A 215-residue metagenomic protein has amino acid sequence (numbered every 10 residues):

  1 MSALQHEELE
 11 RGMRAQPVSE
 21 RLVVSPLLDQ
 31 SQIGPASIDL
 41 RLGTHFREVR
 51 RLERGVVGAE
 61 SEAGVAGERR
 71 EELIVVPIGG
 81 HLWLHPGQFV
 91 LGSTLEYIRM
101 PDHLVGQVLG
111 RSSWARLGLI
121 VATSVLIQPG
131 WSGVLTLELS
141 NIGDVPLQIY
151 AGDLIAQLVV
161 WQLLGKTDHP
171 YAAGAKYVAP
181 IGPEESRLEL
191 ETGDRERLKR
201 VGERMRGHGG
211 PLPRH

Functional and structural regions predicted by a protein language model:
M1-H215: DUTPase catalytic domain/fold
